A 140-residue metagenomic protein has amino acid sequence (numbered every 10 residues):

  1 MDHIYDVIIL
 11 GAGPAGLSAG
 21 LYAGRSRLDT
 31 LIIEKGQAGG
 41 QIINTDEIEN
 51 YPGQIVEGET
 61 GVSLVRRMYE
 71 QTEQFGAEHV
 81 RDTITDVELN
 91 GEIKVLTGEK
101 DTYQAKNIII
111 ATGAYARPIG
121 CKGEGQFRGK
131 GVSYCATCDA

Functional and structural regions predicted by a protein language model:
M1-L10, H79-A140: FAD-binding core/adjacent interface of flavoenzyme oxidoreductases
I4-L31: N-terminal Rossmann-like FAD-binding beta1-loop-alpha1 element of flavoenzymes
A15, Q37-A38, Y115: Conserved Rossmann-like nucleotide-cofactor binding loop
G20-L21, N44, G120-G123: Short amphipathic alpha-helical segments
S26, I48-E49, E124-R128: Glycine-rich, phosphate-binding/catalytic loops in enzymes
D29-K35, I42: Short beta-strand "acidic-cap" motif of Rossmann-like dinucleotide-binding folds
Q37-A38, V56, T137-C138: Short, acidic/turn-prone active-site loops that include or flank metal/cofactor- and phosphate-binding residues
I43-T102: N-terminal Rossmann-like dinucleotide/flavin-binding domain of flavoprotein oxidoreductases that bind FAD/FMN
